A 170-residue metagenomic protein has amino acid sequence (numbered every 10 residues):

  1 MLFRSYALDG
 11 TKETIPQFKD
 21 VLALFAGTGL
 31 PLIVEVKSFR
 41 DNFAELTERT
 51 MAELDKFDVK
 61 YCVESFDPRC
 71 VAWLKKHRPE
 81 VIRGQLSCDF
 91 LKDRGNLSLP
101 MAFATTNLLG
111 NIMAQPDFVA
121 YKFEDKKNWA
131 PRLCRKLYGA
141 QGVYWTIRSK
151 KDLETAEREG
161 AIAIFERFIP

Functional and structural regions predicted by a protein language model:
M1-D89, I112-P116, Y121-E124: Metal-dependent phosphodiesterase/phospholipase catalytic core, i.e., the His/Asp/Glu-rich active-site region
G10-E13, D93-P170: C-terminal active-site rim and adjoining tail of enzyme catalytic domains
